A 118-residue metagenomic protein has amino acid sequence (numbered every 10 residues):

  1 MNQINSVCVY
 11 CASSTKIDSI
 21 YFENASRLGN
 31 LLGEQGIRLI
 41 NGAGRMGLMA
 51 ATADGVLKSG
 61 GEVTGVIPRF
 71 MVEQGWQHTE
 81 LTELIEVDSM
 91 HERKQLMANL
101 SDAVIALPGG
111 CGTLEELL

Functional and structural regions predicted by a protein language model:
M1-L100, L117: A cross-family phosphate/adenosyl-ligand binding-site feature
V87-D88, G109-C111: N-terminal glycine-rich "phosphate-gripper" loop used for MgATP/nucleotide binding and carboxylate activation
V104: Hydrophobic acceptor-binding patch used for acceptor engagement in glycosyltransferases
